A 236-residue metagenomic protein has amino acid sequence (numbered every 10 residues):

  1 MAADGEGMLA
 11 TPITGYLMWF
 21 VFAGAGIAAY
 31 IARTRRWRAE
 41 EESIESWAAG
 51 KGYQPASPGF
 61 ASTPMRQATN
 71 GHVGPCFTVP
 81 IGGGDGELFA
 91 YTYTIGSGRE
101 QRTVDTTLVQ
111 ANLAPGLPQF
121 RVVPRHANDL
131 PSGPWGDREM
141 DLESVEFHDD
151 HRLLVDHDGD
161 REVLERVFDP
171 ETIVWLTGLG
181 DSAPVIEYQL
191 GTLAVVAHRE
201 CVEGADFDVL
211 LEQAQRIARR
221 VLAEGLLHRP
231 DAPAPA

Functional and structural regions predicted by a protein language model:
M1-W37, P235-A236: Alpha-helical transmembrane spans
S43-S57, A61-A236: Charged, low-complexity intrinsically disordered regions
